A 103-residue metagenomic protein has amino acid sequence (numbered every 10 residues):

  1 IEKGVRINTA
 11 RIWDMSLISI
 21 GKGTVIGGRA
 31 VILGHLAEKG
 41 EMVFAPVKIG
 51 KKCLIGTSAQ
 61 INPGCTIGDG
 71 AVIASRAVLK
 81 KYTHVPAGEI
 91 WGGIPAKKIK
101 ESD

Functional and structural regions predicted by a protein language model:
I1-A10: Extended, small-residue-rich solenoid/repeat segments and analogous flexible loops that form exposed scaffolds
R6, S19-I32: Soluble cytosolic regulatory domains appended to membrane proteins
I12-W13, G34: A mid-sequence, solvent-exposed acidic-amphipathic segment
W13-D14, P46: Short low-complexity stretches enriched in small and charged residues
M15-S16, M42: Right-handed parallel beta-helix/beta-solenoid
I18-S19, K81: Intrinsically disordered, low-complexity boundary segments flanking structured domains
I26-D103: Glycine-rich hexapeptide-repeat left-handed beta-helix
